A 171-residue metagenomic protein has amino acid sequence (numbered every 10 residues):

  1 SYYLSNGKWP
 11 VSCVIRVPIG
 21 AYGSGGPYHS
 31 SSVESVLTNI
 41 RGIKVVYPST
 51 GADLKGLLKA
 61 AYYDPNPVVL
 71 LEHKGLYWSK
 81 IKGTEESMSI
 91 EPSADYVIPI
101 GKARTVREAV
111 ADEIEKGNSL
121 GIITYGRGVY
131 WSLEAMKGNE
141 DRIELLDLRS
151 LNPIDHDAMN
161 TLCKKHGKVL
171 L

Functional and structural regions predicted by a protein language model:
S1-G121, V129-W131: Conserved thiamine diphosphate
R41, D141, K164: Structured loop/turn residues at beta-strand edges in well-structured enzyme cores
K44-Y47, L145-D147, L170-L171: Short catalytic-loop micro-motif centered on adjacent basic/acidic residues
G56-K59, K137, K164: Solvent-exposed alpha-helical segments within well-ordered globular domains of core cellular machineries
N66, H166-G167: Short, high-confidence coil segments that cap the C-terminus of an alpha-helix and link into the following beta-strand
I114-K116, T161-H166: A structural signal for short secondary-structure junctions
N118-T161: Redox- and metal-dependent alpha/beta enzyme cores, enriched for Fe-S-associated oxidoreductases and cofactor-handling
L120-G121, K168-L170: Structural motif
